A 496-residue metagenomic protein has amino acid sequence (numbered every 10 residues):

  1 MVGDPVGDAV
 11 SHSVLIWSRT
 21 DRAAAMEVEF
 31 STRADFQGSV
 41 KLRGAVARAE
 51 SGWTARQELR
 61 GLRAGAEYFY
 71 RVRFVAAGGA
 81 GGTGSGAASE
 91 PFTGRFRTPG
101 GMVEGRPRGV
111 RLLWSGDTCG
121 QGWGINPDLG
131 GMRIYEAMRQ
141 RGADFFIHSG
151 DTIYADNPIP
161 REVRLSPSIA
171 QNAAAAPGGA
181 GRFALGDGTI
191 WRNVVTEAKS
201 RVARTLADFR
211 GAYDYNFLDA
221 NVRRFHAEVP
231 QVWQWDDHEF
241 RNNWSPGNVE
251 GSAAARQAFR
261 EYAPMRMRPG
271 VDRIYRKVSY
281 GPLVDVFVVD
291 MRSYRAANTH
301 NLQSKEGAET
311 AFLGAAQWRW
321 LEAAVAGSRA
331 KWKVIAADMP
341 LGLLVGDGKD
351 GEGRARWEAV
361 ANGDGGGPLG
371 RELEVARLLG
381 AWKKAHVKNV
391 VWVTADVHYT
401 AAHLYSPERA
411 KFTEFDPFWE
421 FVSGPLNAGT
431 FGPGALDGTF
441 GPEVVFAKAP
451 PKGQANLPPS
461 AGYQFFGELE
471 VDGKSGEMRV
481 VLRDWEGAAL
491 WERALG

Functional and structural regions predicted by a protein language model:
M1-G496: Metal-dependent phosphoester/phosphodiester hydrolase catalytic core
